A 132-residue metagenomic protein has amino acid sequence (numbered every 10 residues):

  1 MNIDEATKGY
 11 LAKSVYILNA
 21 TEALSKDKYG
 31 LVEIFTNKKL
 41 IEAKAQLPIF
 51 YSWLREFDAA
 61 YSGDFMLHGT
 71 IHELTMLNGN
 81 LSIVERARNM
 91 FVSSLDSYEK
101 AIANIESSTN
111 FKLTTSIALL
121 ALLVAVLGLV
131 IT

Functional and structural regions predicted by a protein language model:
M1-L31: Short terminal alpha-helical segments
A6, K13-A20, K39, A43-Q46 (+4 more regions): Amphipathic coiled-coil alpha-helices
K8, K13, K26-K28, K38-K39 (+3 more regions): Context-gated lysine
A20, D27, T36, T109 (+1 more regions): Terminal low-complexity, poorly structured segments
G30-N78: Long, solvent-exposed extracytoplasmic domains/loops
A60-L113: Membrane-proximal, non-transmembrane alpha-helical segments
A103-T132: C-terminal single-pass membrane-anchor helix
